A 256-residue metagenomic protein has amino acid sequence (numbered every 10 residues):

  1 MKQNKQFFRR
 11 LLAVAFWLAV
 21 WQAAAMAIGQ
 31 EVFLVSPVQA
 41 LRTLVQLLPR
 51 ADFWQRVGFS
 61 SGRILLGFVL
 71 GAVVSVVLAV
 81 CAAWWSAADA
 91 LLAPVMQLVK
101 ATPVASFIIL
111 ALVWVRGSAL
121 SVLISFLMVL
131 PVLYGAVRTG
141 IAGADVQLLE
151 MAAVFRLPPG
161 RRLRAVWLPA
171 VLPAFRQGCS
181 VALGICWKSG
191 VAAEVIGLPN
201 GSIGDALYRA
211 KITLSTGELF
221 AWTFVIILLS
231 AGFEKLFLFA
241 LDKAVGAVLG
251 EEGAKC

Functional and structural regions predicted by a protein language model:
K5-I28: N-terminal signal-anchor transmembrane alpha helix
A27-V69: Periplasmic/extracellular loop-to-transmembrane helix junction in inner-membrane transport proteins
L66-M96: Transmembrane-helix boundary motif in ABC transporter permease subunits
S86, Q177, A221-C256: C-terminal transmembrane helix and the adjacent membrane-cytosol boundary/short C-terminal tail of inner/organellar
Q97-V132, T139: Generic hydrophobic transmembrane alpha-helix motif, especially the helices
L123-L127, P159-A193, A221: Transmembrane alpha-helices
A136-F175, L207: Short cytoplasmic-facing helical segments at TM-TM junctions of multi-pass membrane proteins
G178-L228, K235-L238: Non-cytoplasmic
